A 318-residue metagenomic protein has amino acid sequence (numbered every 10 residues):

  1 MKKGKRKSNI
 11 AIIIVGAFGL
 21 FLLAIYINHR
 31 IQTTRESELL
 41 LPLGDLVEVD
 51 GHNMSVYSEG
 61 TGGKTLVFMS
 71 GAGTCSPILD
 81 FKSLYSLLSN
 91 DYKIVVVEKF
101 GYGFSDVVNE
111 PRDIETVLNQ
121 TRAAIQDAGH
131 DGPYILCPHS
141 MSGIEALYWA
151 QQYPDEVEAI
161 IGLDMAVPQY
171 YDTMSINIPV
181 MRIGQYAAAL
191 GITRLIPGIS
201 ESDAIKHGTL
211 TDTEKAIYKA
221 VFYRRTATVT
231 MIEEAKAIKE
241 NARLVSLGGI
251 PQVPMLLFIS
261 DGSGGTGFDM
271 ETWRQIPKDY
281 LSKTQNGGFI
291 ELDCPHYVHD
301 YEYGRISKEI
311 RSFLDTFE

Functional and structural regions predicted by a protein language model:
K2-L66, N90-Y92, D315-E318: Alpha/beta-hydrolase fold catalytic core
S55-F104: Conserved HGGG/HGGXW glycine-rich cap/lid loop of the alpha/beta-hydrolase fold
G73, K99-G103, E145, V167 (+1 more regions): Alpha/beta-hydrolase active-site loop signature
V96-C137: Active-site loop/oxyanion-hole signature of alpha/beta-hydrolase fold enzymes
G132-M174: Conserved hydrolase catalytic core segment
A166-I196: A catalytic-pocket lid/entrance helix-loop region that shapes and gates access to the active site across common
L210-K283: Conserved serine/cysteine hydrolase catalytic core
T284-E318: Catalytic active-site module of serine/aspartate enzymes centered on a nucleophile-bearing elbow/loop
